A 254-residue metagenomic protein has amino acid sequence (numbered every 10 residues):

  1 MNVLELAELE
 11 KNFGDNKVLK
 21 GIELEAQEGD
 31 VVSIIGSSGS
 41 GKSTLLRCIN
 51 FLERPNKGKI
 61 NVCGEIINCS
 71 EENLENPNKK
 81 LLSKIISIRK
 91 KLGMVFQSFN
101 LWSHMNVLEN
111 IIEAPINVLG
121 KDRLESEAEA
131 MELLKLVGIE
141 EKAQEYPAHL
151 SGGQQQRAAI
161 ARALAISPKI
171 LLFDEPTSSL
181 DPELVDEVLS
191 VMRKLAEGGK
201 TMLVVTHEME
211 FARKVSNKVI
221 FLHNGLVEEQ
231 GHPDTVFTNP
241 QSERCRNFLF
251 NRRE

Functional and structural regions predicted by a protein language model:
I35-S37: The feature captures the beta-strand-to-loop junction immediately N-terminal to the Walker
Y146-L150, Q154: Conserved ABC ATPase signature
A165-K169: A short, proline-enriched helix->beta-strand linker immediately N-terminal to the Walker B motif in ABC-type P-loop
L171-D174: Catalytic Walker B motif of ABC-type/P-loop ATPase nucleotide-binding domains
P182-L184: Helix N-cap at the start of a conserved alpha-helix in ABC-type nucleotide-binding domains
Q230-G231: ABC ATPase "signature
